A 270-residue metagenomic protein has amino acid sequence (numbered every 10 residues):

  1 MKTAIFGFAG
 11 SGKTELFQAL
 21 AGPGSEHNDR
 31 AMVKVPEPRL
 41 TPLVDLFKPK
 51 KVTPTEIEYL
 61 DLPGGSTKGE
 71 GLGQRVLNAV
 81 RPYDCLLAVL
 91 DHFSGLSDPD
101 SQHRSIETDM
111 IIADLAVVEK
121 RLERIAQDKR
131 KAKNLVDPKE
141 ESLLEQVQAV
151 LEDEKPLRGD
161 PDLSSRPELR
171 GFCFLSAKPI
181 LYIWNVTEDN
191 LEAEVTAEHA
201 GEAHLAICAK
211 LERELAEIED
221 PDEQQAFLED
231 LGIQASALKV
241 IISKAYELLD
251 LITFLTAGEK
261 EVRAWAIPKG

Functional and structural regions predicted by a protein language model:
M1-F17, A21-G22, N28, R124-G270: C-terminal-of-GTPase-core extension/linker across diverse P-loop GTPases
M1-S94: Conserved G1/Walker A P-loop phosphate-binding module
A31-P36, P63-E70, R81-E140, V150-D162 (+1 more regions): Conserved Switch II/interswitch segment of TRAFAC-class P-loop GTPases
K50-V52, V76-V80, S105-T108, A200-A203 (+1 more regions): Short, low-complexity, polar/charged sequence segments that are solvent-exposed and flexible
T53-P54, L96, R213-I218: Short, exposed beta-strand "edge-strand" segments with a Pro/Gly-rich flavor and a Y/T-containing core
I57-Y59, Y83-D84, I112, L228-I233: Glycine-rich loops and low-complexity Gly/Arg-rich segments that provide flexible linkers or classic glycine-based
